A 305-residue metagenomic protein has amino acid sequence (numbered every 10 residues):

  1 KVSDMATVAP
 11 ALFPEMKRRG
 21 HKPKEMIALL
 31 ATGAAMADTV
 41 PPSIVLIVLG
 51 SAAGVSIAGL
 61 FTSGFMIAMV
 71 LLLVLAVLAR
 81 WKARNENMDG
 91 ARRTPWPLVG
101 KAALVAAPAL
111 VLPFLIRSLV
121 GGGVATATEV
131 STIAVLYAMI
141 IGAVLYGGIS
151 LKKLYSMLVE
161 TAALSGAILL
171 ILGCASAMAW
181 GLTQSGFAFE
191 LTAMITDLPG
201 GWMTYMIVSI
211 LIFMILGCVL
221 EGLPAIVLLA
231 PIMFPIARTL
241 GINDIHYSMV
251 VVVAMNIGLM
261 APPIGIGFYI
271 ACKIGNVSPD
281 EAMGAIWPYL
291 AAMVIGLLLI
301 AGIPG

Functional and structural regions predicted by a protein language model:
K1-G305: Alpha-helical transmembrane segments of multi-pass membrane transport proteins
